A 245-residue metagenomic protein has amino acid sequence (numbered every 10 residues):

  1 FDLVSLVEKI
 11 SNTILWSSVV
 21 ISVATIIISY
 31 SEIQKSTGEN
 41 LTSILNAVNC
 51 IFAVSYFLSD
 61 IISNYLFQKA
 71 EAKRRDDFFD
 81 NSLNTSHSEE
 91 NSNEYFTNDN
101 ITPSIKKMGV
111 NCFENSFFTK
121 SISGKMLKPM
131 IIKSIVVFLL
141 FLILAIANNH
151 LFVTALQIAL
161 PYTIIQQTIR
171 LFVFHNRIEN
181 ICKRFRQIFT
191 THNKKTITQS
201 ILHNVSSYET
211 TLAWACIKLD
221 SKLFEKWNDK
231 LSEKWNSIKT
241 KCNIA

Functional and structural regions predicted by a protein language model:
F1, Y65-K128, R184-A245: Conserved non-transmembrane functional hotspots
F1-L41: N-terminal juxtamembrane/topogenic regions of multi-pass membrane proteins
S5-I21, F118-A155: Transmembrane alpha-helical segments and their cytosolic interface motifs in multi-pass membrane proteins
S11-I21, L45-Y56, L156-A159: Hydrophobic alpha-helical transmembrane segments of polytopic
V23-Y30, C50-I61, F138-I143: Hydrophobic core of alpha-helical transmembrane segments in multi-pass integral membrane proteins
T37-I51, I146-Y162: Hydrophobic alpha-helical transmembrane segments
N46-F79, I165-L171: Hydrophobic alpha-helical membrane-embedded segments
L156-T196: Alpha-helical transmembrane anchor segments
